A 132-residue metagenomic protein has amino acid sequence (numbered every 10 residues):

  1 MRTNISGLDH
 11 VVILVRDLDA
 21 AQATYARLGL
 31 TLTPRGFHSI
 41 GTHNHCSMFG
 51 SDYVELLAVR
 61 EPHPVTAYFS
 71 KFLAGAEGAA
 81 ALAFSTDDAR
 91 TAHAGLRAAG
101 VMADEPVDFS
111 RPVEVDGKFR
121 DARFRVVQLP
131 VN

Functional and structural regions predicted by a protein language model:
M1-F49: An N-terminus-focused feature that recognizes amino-terminal "leader" regions
S6-R16, H45-G50, A67-R97: Vicinal oxygen chelate
A20, V54, H63, A89-T91: Generic "edge-of-domain/loop-turn" microfeature
L30-K71, R120-N132: Conserved short beta-strand elements that form part of the metal-binding/catalytic scaffold of enzyme active sites
S39, L56-R60, A80-L82, V107-S110: Glycine-rich loops and low-complexity Gly/Arg-rich segments that provide flexible linkers or classic glycine-based
C46, E55, R90-N132: Vicinal oxygen chelate
